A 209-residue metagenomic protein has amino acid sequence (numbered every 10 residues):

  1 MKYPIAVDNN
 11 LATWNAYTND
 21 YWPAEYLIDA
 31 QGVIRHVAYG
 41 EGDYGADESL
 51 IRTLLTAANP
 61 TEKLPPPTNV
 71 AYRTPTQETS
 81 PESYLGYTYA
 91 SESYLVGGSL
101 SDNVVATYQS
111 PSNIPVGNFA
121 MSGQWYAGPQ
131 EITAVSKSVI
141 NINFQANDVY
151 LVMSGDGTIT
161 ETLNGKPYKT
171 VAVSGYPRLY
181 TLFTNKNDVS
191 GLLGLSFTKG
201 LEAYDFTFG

Functional and structural regions predicted by a protein language model:
M1-Y3, V7-L50, T184: Thiol/disulfide oxidoreductase modules built on the thioredoxin-like
G45-G209: Non-globular targeting/processing and membrane-anchoring segments
